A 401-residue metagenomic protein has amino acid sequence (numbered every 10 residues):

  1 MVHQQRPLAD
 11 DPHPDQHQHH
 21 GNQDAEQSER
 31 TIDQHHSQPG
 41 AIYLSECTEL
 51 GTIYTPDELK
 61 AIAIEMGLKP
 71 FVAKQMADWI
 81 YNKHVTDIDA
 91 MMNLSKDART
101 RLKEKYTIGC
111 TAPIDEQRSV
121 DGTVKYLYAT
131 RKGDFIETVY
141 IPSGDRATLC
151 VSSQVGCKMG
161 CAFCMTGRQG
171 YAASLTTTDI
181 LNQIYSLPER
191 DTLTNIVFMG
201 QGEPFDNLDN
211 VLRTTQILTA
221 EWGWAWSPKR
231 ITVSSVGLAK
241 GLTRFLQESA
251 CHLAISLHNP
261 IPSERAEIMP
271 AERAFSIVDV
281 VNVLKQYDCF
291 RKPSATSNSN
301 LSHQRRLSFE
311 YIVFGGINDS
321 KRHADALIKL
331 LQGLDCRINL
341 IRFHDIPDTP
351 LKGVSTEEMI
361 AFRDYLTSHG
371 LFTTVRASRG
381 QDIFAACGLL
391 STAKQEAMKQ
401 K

Functional and structural regions predicted by a protein language model:
M1-Q16, G21, A25-I32: Short, strongly patterned local motifs
A25-Y54, E58-A61: Conserved PLP-enzyme active-site core in the AAT-like
Y43-G51, M165-R168, V197-P204: Active-site-proximal beta-alpha loop/turn segments in soluble metabolic enzymes
G51-Y54, A172-A173, R265-M269: Glycine/threonine-rich flexible loop motifs
T55-I136, K285-R306, Y311-K401: Auxiliary Fe-S-binding modules of radical SAM enzymes
K132-I141, D145-R146: P-loop NTP-binding catalytic core
P142-D179: Canonical Radical SAM [4Fe-4S] cluster-binding loop centered on the CxxxCxxC motif and its immediate flanking residues
P188-N195, G200-H369: Conserved AdoMet/S-adenosylmethionine-binding subsite of the radical SAM
